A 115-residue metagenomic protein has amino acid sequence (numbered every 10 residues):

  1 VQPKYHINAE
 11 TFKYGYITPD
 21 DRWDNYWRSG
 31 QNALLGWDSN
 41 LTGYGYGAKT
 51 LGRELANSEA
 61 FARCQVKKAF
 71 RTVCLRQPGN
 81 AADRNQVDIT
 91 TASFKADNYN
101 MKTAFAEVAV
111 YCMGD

Functional and structural regions predicted by a protein language model:
V1-V73, N80-D115: Active-site substrate-binding loop specific to GH73 endo-beta-N-acetylglucosaminidase modules in bacterial autolysins
